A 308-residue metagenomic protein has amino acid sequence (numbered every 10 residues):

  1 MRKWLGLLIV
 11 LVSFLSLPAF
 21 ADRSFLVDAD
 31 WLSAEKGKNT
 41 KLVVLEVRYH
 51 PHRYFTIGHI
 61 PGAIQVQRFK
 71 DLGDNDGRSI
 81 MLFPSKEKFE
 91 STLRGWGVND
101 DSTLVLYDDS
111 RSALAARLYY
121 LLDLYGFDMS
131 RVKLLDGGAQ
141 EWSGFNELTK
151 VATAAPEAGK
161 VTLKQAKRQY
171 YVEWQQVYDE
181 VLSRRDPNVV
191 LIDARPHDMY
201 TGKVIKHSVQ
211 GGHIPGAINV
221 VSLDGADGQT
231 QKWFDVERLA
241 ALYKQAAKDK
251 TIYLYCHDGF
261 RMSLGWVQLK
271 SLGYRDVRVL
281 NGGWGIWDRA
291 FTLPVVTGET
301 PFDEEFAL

Functional and structural regions predicted by a protein language model:
M1-W4: Positively charged n-region of N-terminal signal peptides that target proteins for export
G6-S16: Bacterial N-terminal signal peptides
D22, D28, H50, D74 (+2 more regions): Active-site neighborhoods of enzymes that stabilize oxyanions during catalysis
D22-V44: N-terminal module-boundary/linker segments of secreted carbohydrate-active enzymes
G73-D100, S222-I252: Helix-loop module immediately N-terminal to the HCX5R catalytic loop in PTP-like cysteine phosphatase domains
P84-S183, K203-V204, G212, F260-V277 (+1 more regions): Thiolate-centered catalytic microenvironments shared by cysteine-dependent enzyme domains
T230, V236-A241, D249-T300: C-terminal soluble interaction/assembly domains
